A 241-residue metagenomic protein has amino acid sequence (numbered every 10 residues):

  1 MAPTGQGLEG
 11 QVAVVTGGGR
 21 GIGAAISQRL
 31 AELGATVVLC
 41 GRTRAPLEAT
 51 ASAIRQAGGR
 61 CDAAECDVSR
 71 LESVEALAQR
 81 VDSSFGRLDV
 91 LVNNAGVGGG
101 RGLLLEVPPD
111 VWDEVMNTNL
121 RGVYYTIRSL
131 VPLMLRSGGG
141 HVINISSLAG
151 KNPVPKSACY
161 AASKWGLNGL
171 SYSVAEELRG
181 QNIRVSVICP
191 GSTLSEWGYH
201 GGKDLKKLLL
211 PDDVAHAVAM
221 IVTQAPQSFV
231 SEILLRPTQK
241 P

Functional and structural regions predicted by a protein language model:
V12, G19-R20: Conserved glycine-rich cofactor-binding loop
L33-A49: Conserved glycine-rich Rossmann-like NAD(P)H-binding loop of the short-chain dehydrogenase/reductase
A45, E65-L77, P109: The beta1-alpha1 cofactor-binding region of Rossmann-like NAD(H)/NADP(H)-dependent oxidoreductases
G102-L104, P108-D113: Substrate-binding pocket helix/loop in short-chain dehydrogenase/reductase
I127, S163: Active-site helix of classical SDR
S147: Residue(s) in the substrate-gating loop at a strand-loop-helix junction that position the organic substrate next
G180-I183, V187-I188, K203-P241: C-terminal helical subdomain
